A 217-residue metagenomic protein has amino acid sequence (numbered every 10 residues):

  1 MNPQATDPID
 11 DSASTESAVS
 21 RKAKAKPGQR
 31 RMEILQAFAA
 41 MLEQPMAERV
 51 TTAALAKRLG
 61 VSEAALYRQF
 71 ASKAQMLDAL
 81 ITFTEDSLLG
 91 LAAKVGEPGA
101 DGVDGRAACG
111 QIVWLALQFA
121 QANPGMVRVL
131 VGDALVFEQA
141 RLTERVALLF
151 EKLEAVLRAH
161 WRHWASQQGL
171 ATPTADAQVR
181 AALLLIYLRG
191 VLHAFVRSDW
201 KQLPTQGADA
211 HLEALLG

Functional and structural regions predicted by a protein language model:
M1-Q29, G96, Q168: N-terminal intrinsically disordered/low-complexity leader segments
N2, V127, T143, A147 (+1 more regions): Hydrophobic/aromatic-rich alpha-helical bundle segments in the mid-to-C-terminal region
S17-R21, R49-T51, L59, K73: Short glycine/proline-centered loop/turn elements that form peptide/ligand docking sites
Q29-A40, Q44, A54-R58, Q75-P98 (+5 more regions): Alpha-helical structural segments
R31, A47-R49, A64, K73-A74: A short, glycine- and basic residue-enriched loop/turn that sits immediately adjacent to a domain's principal
M41-V50, F70: Short helix/strand-capping hinge loops at secondary-structure junctions that flank key functional elements
G60-F70: Short hydrophobic/aromatic patch on the recognition helix
A120-E144, H193: Amphipathic alpha-helical segments used for helix-helix packing
